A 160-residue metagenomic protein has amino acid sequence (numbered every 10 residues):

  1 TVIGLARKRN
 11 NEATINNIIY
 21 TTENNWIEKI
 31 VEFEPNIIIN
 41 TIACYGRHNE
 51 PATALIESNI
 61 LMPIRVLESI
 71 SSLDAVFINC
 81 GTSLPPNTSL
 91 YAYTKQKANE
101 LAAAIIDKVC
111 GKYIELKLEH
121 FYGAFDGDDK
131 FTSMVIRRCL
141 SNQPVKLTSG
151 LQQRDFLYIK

Functional and structural regions predicted by a protein language model:
T1-I37: N-terminal Rossmann/SDR dinucleotide-binding element
V2-I3, F77, Y113, V145: Hydrophobic anchor at the start of a short beta-strand that flanks the dinucleotide cofactor-binding loop
A6-R7, I42-A43, G81-S83, G150: Histidine-centered beta-alpha loop that forms part of the nucleotide-sugar donor binding/catalytic region in diverse
T22-S58, L84: NAD(P)H-binding glycine-rich loop region in Rossmannoid oxidoreductase-like domains and their noncatalytic homologs
N40, E57, L61-Y93, I114: Conserved Rossmann-fold NAD(P)-dependent oxidoreductase catalytic core, especially the SDR/UDP-sugar
C44-G46, T82-T88, E119-Y122: Active-site segment of SDR-like NAD(P)-dependent oxidoreductases
L90-A92, Q96, E100-D155, I159: NAD(P)-dependent short-chain dehydrogenase/reductase
